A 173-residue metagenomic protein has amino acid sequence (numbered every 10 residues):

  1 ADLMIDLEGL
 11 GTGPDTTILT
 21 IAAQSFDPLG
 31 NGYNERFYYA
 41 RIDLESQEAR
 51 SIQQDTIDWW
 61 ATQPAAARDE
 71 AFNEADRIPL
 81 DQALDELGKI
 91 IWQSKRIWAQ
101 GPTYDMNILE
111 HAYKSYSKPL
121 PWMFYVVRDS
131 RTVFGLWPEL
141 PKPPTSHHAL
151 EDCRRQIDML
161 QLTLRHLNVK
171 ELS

Functional and structural regions predicted by a protein language model:
L3, E8-A99: Conserved non-catalytic scaffold segment of RNase H-like nuclease domains
D6-E8, D105, D129, D152: Acidic active-site catalytic centers that drive phospho-/nucleotidyl reactions and related ester hydrolyses
F37-I42, P121-F124, L172-S173: Short alpha-helical "patches" and their helix-cap loops
F72-A75, Y125, T145-H148: Pocket-edge positions in alpha/beta enzyme catalytic cores
G88-I91, T103-F124: Substrate-recognition/cap helix-loop segment adjacent to the acidic, metal-dependent catalytic center of Asp-based
R96-P102, N107-I108, A112, P138-S173: Acidic, Mg2+-coordinating catalytic module of metal-dependent nucleases/exonucleases that use a two-metal-ion mechanism
P121-K142: Short, flexible loop segments at boundaries between secondary-structure elements
